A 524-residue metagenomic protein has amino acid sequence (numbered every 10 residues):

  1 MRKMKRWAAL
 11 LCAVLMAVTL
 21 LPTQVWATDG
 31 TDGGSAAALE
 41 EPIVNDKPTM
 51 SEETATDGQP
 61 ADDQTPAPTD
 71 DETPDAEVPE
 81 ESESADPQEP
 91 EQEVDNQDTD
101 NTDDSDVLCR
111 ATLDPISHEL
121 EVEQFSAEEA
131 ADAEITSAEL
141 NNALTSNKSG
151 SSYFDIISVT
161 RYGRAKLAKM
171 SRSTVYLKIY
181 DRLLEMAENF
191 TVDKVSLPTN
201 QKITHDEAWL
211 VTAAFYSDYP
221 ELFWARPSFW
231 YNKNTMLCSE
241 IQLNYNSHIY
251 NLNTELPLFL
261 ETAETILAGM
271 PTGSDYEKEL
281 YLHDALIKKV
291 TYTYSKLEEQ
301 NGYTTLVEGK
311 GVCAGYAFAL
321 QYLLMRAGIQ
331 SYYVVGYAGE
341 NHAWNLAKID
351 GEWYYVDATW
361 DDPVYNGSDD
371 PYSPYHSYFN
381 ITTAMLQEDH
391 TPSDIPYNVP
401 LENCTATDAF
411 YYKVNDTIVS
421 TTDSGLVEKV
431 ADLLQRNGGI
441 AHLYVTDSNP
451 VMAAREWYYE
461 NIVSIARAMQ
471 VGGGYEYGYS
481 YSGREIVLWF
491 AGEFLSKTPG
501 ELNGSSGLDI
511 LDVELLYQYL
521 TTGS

Functional and structural regions predicted by a protein language model:
M1-K3, E40: N-terminal secretory signal peptides that target proteins for export/translocation
K3-W26: Sec-dependent N-terminal signal peptides of Gram-positive bacterial secreted proteins and lipoproteins
T28-D62, D70, P79, E83-G273 (+1 more regions): N-terminal accessory/pre-domain segments preceding catalytic cores
P220, A268, D284-Y292, M325 (+2 more regions): Sec-exported extracytoplasmic/periplasmic mature domains
S247-Y250, K288-T293, G311-C313, Y337-N341 (+2 more regions): Solvent-exposed loop/turn segments at secondary-structure junctions within structured extracellular/periplasmic domains
N251-T305: Secondary-structure boundary elements
G315-M385: Hydrophobic/aromatic-rich core segments of domains that either
P499-S524: Alpha-helical segments with a strong preference for the paired helices of cellulosomal dockerin domains
